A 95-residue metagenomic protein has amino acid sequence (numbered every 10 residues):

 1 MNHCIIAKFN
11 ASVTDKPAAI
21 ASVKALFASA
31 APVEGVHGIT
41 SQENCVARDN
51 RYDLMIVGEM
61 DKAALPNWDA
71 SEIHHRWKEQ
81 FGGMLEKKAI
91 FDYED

Functional and structural regions predicted by a protein language model:
M1-D53, M60-N67, E94-D95: Short S/T/G/P-rich N-terminal loop/turn motif that feeds into the first structured element of a domain
A63-F91: C-terminal structural segments of small proteins and small subunits
